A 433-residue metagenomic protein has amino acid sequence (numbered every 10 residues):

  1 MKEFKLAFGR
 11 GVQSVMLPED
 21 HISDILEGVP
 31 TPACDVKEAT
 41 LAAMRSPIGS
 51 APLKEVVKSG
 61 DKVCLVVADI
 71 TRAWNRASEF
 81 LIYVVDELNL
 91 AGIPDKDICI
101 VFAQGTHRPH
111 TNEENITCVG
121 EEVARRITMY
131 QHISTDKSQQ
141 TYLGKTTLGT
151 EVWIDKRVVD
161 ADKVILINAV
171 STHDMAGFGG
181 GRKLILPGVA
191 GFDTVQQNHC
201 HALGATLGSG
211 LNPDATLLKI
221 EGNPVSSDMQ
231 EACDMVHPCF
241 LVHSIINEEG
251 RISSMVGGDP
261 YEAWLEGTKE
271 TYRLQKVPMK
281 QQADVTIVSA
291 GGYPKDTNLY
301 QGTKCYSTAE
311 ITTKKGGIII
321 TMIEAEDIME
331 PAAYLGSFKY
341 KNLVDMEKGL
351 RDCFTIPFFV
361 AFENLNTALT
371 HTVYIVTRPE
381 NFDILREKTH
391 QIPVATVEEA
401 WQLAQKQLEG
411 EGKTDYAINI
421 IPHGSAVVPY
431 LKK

Functional and structural regions predicted by a protein language model:
M1-A42: N-terminal amphipathic/basic leader segments beginning at the initiator methionine
K62-W74, C99-T106, I287-S289: Short glycine-rich or small-residue beta-strand-to-loop segments that form or flank ligand, phosphate, metal/Fe-S
A73-I93, G302-T313: Histidine-anchored nucleotide/phosphate-binding helix
D95-G105, H243, I318-I323, T372-R378: Short internal beta-strands
H110-G179: An acidic, phosphate/nucleotide-engaging active-site surface
G210-Y293: Membrane-embedded hairpin module used as a gating/binding unit in multi-pass transport and secretion proteins
D296-I375: C-terminal catalytic subdomain
F359-S425: Internal helix-turn-beta structural module
